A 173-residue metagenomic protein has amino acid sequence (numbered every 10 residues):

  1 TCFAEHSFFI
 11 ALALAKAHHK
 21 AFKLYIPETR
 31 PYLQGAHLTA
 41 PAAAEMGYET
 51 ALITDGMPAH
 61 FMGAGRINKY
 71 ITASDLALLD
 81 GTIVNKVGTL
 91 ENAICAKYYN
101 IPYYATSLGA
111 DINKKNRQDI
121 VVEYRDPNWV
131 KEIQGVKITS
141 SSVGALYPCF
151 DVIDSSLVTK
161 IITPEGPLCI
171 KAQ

Functional and structural regions predicted by a protein language model:
T1-F8, P31-Y32: Gly/Ser/Thr-rich loops at beta-strand to alpha-helix junctions that form or flank small-molecule/cofactor-binding
E5-H19, A93: Histidine-anchored nucleotide/phosphate-binding helix
A17-A21, E45-Y48: Short helix-capping segments at alpha-helix termini
L24: Short beta-strand element of Class I
P27-Q173: Conserved phosphate- and dinucleotide-binding cores of soluble alpha/beta proteins, encompassing both enzyme active
